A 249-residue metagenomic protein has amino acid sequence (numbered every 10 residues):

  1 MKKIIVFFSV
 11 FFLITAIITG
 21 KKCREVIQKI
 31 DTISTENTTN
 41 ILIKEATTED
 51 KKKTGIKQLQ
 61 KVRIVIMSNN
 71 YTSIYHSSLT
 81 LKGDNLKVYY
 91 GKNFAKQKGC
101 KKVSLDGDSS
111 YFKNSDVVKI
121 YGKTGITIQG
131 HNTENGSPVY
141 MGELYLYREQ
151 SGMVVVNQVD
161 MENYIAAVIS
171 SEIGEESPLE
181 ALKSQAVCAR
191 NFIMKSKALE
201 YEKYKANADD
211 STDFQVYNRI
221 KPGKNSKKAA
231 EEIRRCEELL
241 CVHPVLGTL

Functional and structural regions predicted by a protein language model:
K2-L249: Conserved, single-site charged/polar hotspot
